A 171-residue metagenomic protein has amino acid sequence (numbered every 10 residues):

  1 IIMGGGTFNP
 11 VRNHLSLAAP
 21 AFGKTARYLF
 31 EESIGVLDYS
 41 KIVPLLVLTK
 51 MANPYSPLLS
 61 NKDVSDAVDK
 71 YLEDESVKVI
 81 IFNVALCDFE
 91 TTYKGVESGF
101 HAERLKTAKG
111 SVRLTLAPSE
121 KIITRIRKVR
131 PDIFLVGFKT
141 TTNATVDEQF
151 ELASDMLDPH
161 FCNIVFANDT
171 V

Functional and structural regions predicted by a protein language model:
I1-V171: A cross-family phosphate/adenosyl-ligand binding-site feature
